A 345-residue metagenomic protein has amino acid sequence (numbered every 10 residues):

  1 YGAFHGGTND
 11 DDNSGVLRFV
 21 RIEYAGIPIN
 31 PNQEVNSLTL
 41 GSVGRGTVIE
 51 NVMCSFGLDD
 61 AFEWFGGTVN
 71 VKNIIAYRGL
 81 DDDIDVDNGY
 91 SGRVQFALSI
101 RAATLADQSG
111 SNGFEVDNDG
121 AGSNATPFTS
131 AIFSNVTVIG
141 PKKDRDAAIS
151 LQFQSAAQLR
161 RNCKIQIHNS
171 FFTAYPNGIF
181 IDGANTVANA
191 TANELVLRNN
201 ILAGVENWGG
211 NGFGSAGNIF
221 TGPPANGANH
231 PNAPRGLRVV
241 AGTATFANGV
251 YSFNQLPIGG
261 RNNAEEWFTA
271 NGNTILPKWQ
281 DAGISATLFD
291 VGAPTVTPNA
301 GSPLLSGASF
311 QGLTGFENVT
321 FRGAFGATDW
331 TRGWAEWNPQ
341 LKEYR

Functional and structural regions predicted by a protein language model:
Y1-L80, D85-R345: Extracellular beta-rich repeat passengers
